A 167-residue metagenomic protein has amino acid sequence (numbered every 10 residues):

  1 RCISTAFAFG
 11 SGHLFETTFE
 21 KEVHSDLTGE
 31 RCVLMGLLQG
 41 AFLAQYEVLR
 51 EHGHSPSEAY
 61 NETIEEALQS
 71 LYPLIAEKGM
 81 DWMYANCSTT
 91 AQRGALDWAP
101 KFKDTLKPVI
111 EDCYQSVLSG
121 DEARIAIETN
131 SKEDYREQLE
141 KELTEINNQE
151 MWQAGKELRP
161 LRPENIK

Functional and structural regions predicted by a protein language model:
R1, F7, E51-K167: NAD(P)-dependent Rossmann-like dehydrogenase/reductase catalytic/cofactor-binding core
R1-Q69: Internal alpha-helical scaffold of NAD(P)-dependent oxidoreductase catalytic cores
